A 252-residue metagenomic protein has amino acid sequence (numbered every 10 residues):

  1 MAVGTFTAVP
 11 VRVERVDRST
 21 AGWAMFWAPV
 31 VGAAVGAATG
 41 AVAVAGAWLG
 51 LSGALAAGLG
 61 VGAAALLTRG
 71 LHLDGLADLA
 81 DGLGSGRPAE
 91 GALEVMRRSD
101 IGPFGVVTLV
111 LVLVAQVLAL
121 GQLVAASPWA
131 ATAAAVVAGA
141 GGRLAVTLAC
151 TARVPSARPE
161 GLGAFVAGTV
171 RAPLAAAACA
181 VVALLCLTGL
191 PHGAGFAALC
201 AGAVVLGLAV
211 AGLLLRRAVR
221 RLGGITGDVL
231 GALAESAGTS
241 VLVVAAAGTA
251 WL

Functional and structural regions predicted by a protein language model:
M1-R69, L73, A77-G91, R98-L252: Hydrophobic alpha-helical transmembrane segments
